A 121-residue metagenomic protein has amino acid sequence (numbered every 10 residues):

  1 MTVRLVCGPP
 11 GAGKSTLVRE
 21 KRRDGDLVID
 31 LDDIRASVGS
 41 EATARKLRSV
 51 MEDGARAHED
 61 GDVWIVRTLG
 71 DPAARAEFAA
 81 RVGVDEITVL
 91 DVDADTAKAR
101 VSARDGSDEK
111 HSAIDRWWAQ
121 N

Functional and structural regions predicted by a protein language model:
V3: Walker A (P-loop) ATP-phosphate-binding motif of ABC ATPase nucleotide-binding domains
V6: Hydrophobic anchor at the beta1->P-loop junction of P-loop NTPases
P9-P10: The conserved Walker
G13-K14: Conserved glycine(s) of the Walker
L17: Hydrophobic positions on the alpha1 helix immediately C-terminal to the Walker A/P-loop
E20: Active-site signature of alpha/beta-hydrolase-fold catalytic machinery across serine- and Asp/Cys-nucleophile hydrolases
R23-V84: Conserved nucleotide-sensing/catalytic segment adjacent to the nucleotide-binding pocket in NTP-handling enzymes
R67-N121: Replace "adjacent to P-loop NTPase cores in ATP/GTP-dependent enzymes" with "adjacent to NTP-binding cores
